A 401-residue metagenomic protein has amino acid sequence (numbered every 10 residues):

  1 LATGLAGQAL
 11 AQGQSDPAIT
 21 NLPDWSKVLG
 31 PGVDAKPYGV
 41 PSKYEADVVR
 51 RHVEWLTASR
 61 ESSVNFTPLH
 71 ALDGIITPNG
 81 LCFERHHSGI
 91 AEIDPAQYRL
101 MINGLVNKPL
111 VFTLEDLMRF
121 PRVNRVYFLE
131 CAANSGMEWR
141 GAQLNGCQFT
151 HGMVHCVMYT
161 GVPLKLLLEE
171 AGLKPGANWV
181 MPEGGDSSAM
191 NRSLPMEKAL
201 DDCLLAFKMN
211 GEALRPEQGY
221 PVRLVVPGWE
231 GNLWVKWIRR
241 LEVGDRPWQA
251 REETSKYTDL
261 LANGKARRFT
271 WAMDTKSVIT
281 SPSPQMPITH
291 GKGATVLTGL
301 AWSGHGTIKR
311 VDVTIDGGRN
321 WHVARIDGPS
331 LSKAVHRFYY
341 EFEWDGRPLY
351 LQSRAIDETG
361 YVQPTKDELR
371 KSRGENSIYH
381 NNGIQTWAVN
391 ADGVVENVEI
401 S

Functional and structural regions predicted by a protein language model:
L1-L5: N-terminal secretory signal peptides and thylakoid transit peptides that target proteins across membranes
G13-S401: Structured, non-membrane catalytic/scaffold regions adjacent to prosthetic-group chemistry
